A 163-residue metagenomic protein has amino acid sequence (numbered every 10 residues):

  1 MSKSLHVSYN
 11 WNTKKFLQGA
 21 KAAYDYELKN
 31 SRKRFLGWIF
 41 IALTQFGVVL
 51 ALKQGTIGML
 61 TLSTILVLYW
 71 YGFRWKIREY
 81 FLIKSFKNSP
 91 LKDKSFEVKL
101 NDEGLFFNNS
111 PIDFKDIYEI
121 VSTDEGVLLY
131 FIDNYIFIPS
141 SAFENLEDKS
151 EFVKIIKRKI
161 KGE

Functional and structural regions predicted by a protein language model:
M1-Q45: N-terminal membrane-targeting/pre-transmembrane regions
K3, S110-P111, N134-I136: Short acidic/polar mixed-charge low-complexity motifs
T13, D113-E119, S140-E144: A short, sequence-level motif marking secondary-structure junctions
F46-V49, Y69-I77: Canonical alpha-helical transmembrane segments
A51-V67: Hydrophobic alpha-helical transmembrane segments
G72-P111: Conserved beta-hairpin
E103-V127: Phosphoinositide-dependent membrane-docking surfaces
L128-E163: A membrane-cytosol interface segment of integral membrane proteins
